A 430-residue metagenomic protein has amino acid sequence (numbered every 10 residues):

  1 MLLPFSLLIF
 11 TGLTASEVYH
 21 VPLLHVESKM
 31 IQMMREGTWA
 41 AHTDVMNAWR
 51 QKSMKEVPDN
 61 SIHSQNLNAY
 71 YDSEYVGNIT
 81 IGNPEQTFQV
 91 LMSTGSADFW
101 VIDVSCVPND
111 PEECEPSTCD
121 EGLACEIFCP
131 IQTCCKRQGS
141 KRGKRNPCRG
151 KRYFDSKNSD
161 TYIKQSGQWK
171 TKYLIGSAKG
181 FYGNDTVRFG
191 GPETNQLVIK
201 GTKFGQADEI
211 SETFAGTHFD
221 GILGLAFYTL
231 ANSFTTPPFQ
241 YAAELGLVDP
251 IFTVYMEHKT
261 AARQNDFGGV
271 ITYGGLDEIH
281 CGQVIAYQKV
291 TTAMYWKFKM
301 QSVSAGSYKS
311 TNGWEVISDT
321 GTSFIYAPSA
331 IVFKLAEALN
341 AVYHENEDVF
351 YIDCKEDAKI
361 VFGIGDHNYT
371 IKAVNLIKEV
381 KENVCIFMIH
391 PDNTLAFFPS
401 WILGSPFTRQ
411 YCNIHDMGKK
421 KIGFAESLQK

Functional and structural regions predicted by a protein language model:
P4, G12-T87, I163-F181, E212-T213 (+3 more regions): Pepsin-like aspartyl protease folds
G12-M33, G82-P84, M92, A97 (+10 more regions): Aspartic protease catalytic domain
S61, Y70-T202, Q206-I210, D348 (+1 more regions): Signature of the N-terminal lobe/flap region of pepsin-like aspartyl proteases
Y75, G95-A97, G183, K200 (+7 more regions): Residues that flank catalytic or metal-binding motifs in active/ligand-binding sites
D103-V107, A330-N340: Short active-site loop/helix that positions an aromatic residue
G224: C-terminal reverse transcriptase regions that engage the nucleic-acid substrate
F227, G246-G268, Y273: Extended, H/D-rich, highly charged conserved domains that either
S307, V316-T320, F333-K334: Extended serine/threonine-enriched, polar tracts that run as long, contiguous segments within proteins
